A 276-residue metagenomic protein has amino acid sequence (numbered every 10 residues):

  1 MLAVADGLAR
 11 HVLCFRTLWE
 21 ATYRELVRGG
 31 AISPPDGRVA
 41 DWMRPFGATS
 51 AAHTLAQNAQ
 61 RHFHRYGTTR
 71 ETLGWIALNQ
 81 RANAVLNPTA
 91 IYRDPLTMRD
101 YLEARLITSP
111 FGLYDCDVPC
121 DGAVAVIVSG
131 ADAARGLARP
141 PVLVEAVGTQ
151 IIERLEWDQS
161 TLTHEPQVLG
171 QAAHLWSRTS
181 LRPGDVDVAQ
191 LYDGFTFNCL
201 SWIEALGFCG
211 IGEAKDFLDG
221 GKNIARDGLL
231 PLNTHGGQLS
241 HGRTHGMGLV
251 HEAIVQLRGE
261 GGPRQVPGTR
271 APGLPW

Functional and structural regions predicted by a protein language model:
M1-F15, A52-L86, V126-D132, H241-G261: Active-site-proximal alpha-helical scaffold in enzymes
M1-W42, A84, I91, L102 (+2 more regions): Cys-dependent condensing catalytic cores that perform Claisen condensation/acyl-transfer in fatty-acid/polyketide
R16-T22, N79-Q80, G148-I151, Y192-T196 (+3 more regions): Acidic, glycine-rich active-site loops and adjacent beta-strand->loop/helix elements that engage anionic groups
E25-H62, R99-V126, G221-R226: Glycine-/small-residue-rich "gating" segment that lines the acyl/pantetheine channel and substrate pocket
A40-T49, H62, I76, R81 (+4 more regions): Cysteine-centered functional microenvironments
H62-G67, Q171-D185: Phosphate/pyrophosphate-binding loops at sites that engage ATP/ADP/AMP, CoA/4′-phosphopantetheine, polyphosphate
G74-W75, L106-G170, H174, D219-L230 (+3 more regions): Condensing-enzyme catalytic core mediating Claisen C-C bond formation in acyl metabolism
E156-S160, D193-D216, G228: Short glycine/threonine-rich loop-to-helix capping motif typified by GTGT followed within a few residues by an Asp-Pro
